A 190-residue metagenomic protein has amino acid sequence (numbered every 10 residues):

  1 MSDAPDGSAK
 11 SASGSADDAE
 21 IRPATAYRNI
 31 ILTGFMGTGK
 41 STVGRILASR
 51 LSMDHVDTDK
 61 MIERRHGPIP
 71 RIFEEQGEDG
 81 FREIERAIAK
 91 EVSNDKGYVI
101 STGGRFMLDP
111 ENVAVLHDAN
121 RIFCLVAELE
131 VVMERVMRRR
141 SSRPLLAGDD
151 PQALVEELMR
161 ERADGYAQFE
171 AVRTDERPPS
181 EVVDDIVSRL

Functional and structural regions predicted by a protein language model:
S2-T25, I46, R50, R160-L190: NTP-dependent small-molecule kinase module
L32: Hydrophobic anchor at the beta1->P-loop junction of P-loop NTPases
F35: P-loop (Walker A) phosphate-binding loop of NTP-binding proteins
S41: Walker A/P-loop
V56-H117, S141-P144: ATP-dependent small-molecule kinase phosphotransfer cores that center on conserved nucleotide phosphate-binding segments
G104-F106, E128-E130, R177: Short glycine-rich anion-binding loops that position phosphate/pyrophosphate groups of nucleotides and phosphorylated
D118-A163: A glycine- and Lys/Arg-enriched "phosphate-lid" helix/loop adjacent to the NTP-binding pocket of small-molecule kinases
